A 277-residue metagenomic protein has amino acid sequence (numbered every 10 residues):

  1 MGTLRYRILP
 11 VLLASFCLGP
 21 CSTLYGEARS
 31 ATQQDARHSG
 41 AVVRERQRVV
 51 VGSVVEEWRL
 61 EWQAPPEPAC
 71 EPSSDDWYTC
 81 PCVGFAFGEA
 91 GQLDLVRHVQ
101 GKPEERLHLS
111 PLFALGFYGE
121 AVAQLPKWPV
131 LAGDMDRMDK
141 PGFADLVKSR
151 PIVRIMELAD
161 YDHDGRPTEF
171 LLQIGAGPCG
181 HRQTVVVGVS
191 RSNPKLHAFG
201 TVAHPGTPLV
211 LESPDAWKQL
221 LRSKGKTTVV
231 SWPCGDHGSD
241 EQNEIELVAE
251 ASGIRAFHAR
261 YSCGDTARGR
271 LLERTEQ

Functional and structural regions predicted by a protein language model:
G2-V11: Bacterial N-terminal signal peptides that target proteins for export
P10-P20: Bacterial N-terminal signal peptides
C21-P103, P208-Q277: Acidic, small-residue rich beta-repeat scaffolds with periodic aromatic anchors
W58, D160-I174, S223-V230: Acidic/hydrophobic-patterned starts of short beta strands in beta-sheet-rich repeat architectures
E104-V147, A203-P208, A267-R270: Surface-exposed loop and turn segments in beta-propeller and other repeat-based domains that flank or scaffold
L107-S110, H197-H204, F257-Y261: Beta-propeller fold detector
D139-E157, W217: Signature of short aromatic-glycine-proline-rich micro-motifs recurring in repeat-based ectodomains
L172-Q173, G177-S213: Short helix-loop boundary/capping segments
